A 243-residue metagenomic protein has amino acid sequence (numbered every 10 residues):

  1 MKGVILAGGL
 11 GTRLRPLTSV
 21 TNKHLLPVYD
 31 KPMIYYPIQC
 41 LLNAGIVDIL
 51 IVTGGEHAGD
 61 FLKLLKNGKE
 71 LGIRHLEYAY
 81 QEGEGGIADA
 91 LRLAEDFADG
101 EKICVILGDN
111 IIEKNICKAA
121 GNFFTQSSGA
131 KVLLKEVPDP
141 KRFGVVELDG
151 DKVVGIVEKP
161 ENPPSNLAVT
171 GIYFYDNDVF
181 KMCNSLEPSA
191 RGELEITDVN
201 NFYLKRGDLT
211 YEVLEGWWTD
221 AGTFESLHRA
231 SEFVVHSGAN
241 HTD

Functional and structural regions predicted by a protein language model:
K2-I5, R13-P16, P27, K31-L107 (+2 more regions): Conserved N-terminal catalytic core of the sugar/cofactor nucleotidyltransferase
L25, V146-L148, Y211: A structural signal for short hydrophobic beta-strand segments in well-ordered beta-sheet cores
P27, E147, F174-D176: Short, well-ordered beta-strand micro-motif
L50, I103, V145, G171-I172 (+1 more regions): A residue-level structural signature of the nucleotidyltransferase/glycosyltransferase Rossmann-like core
A79-Q81, L133, E212-L214: Conserved beta-strand termini and adjacent loop/short-helix elements that scaffold enzyme active sites in alpha/beta
K114-R142: Conserved donor-nucleotide/metal-binding helix-loop-beta segment in metal-dependent transferases, i.e., the alpha-helix
G121-F124, K152-D243: Catalytic-core segments of class I nucleotidyltransferases/pyrophosphorylases that form NMP-activated intermediates
R142-G144, L148-V154: Conserved catalytic core of nucleotide-sugar-dependent glycosyltransferases
